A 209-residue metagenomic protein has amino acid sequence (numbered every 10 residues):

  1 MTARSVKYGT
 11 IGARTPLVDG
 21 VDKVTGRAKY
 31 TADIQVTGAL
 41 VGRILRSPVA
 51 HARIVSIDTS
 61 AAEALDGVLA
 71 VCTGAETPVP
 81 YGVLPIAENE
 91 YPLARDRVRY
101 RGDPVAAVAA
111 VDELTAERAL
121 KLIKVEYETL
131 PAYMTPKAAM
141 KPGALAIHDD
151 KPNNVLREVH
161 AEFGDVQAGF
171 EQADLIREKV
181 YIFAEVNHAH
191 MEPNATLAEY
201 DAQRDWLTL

Functional and structural regions predicted by a protein language model:
M1-L209: Structural alpha/beta core scaffold segments of enzyme domains
